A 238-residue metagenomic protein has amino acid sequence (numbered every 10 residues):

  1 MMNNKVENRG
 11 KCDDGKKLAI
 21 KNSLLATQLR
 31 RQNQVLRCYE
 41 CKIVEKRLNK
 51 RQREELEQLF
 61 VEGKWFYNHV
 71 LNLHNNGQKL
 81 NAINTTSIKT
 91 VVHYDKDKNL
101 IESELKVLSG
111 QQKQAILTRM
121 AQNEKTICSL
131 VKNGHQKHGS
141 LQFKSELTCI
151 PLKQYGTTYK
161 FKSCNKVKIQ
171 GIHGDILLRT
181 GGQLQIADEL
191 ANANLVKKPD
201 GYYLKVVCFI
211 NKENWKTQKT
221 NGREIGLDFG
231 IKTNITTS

Functional and structural regions predicted by a protein language model:
M1-S238: Nucleic-acid substrate recognition interfaces
